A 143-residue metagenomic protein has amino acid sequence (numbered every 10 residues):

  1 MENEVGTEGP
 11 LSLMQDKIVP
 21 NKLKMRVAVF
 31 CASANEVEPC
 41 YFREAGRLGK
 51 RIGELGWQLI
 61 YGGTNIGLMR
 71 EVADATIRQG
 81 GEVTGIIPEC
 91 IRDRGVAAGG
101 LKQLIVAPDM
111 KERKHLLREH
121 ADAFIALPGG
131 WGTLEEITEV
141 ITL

Functional and structural regions predicted by a protein language model:
E2-E4, L11-A121, I137: A cross-family phosphate/adenosyl-ligand binding-site feature
A107, G129-W131: N-terminal glycine-rich "phosphate-gripper" loop used for MgATP/nucleotide binding and carboxylate activation
F124: Hydrophobic acceptor-binding patch used for acceptor engagement in glycosyltransferases
V140: Conserved RecA-like P-loop NTPase ATPase core
